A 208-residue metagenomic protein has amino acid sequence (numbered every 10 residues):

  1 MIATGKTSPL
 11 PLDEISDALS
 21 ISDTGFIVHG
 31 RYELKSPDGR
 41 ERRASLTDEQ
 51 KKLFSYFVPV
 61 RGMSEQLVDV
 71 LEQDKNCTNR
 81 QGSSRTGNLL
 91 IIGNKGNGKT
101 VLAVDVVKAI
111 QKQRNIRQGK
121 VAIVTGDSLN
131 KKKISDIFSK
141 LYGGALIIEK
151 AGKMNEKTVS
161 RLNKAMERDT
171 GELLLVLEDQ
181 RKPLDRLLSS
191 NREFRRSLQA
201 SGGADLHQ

Functional and structural regions predicted by a protein language model:
M1-Y56: Extended, charged/polar low-complexity intrinsically disordered regions
S36-G87: Pre-Walker A (pre-P-loop) alpha-helix and adjacent loop at the N terminus of AAA/AAA+ ATPase modules, a conserved
M63-V70, D105-I110, V121, L146 (+5 more regions): Short, structured motif recognition centered on aromatic/hydrophobic residues
T86-Q118: Walker A/P-loop
I91-G96, T125-D127, I148-K153, L177-R181: Structural motif
A109-Y142: AAA+/P-loop NTPase substrate/partner-engagement loops
I134, Y142-V176, P183-R192: Conserved AAA+/SF3 P-loop NTPase catalytic/coupling segment centered on the Walker-B
G171, S189-H207: A short helix-turn-beta junction within AAA+ P-loop NTPase domains corresponding to the substrate/partner-engaging
